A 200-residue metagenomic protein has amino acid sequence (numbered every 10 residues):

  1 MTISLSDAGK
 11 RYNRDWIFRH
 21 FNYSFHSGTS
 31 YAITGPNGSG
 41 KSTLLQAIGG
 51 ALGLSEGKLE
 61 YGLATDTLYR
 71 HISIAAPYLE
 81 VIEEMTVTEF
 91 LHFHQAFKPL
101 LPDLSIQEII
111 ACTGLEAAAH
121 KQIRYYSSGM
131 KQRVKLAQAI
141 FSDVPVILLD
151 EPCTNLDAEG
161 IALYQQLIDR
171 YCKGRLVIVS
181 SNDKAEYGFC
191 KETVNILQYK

Functional and structural regions predicted by a protein language model:
I3, I17-H20: Conserved structural motif at the start of ABC-family nucleotide-binding domains
T34-P36: The feature captures the beta-strand-to-loop junction immediately N-terminal to the Walker
G49: Helix-to-loop junction immediately C-terminal to a conserved catalytic motif
L54-R70: Conserved ABC transporter NBD signature motif
Y78, E83-P99: Q-loop/switch helix immediately C-terminal to the Walker
D103-A118: Conserved ABC ATPase "signature" region
L136: Hydrophobic anchor residue at the start of the ABC signature
I147-E151: Catalytic Walker B motif of ABC-type/P-loop ATPase nucleotide-binding domains
